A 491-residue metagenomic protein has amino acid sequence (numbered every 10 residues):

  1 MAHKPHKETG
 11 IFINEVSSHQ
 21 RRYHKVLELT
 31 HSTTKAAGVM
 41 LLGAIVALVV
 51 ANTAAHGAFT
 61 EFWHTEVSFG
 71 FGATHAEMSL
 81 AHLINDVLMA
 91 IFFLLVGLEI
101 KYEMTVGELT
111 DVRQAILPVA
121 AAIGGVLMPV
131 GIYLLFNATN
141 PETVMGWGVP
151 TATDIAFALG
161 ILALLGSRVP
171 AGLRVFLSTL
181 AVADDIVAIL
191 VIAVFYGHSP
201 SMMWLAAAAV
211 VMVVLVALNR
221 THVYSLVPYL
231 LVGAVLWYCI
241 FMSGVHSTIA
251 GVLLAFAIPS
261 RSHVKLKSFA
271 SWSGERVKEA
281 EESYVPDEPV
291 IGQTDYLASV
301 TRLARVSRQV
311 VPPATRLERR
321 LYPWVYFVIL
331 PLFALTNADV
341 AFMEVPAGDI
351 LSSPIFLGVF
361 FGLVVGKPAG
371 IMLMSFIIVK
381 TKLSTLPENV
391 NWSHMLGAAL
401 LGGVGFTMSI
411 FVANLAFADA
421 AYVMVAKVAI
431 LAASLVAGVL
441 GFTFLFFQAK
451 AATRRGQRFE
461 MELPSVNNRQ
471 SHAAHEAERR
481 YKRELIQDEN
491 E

Functional and structural regions predicted by a protein language model:
H3-S32, V49-N52, T65, N219 (+5 more regions): Predominantly late transmembrane helices and immediately cytosolic-facing juxtamembrane segments
Y23-L27, L95-T110, L159-P170, V213-Y224 (+4 more regions): C-terminal ends of transmembrane helices
V39-N52, F92-L98, M128-V130, V211-V216 (+5 more regions): Hydrophobic core segments of alpha-helical transmembrane domains in multi-pass membrane transport and ion-translocation
V50-F62, H75-I84, L95-D111, L127-G148: Transmembrane alpha-helix boundary signature
A73, E77-G107, W324-P346, F360 (+3 more regions): Hydrophobic transmembrane alpha-helices of secondary-active transporters and Na+-translocating membrane complexes
H82-F93, P141-A156, G197-V210, T248 (+1 more regions): Structural signature of hydrophobic alpha-helical transmembrane segments
E103-V130, S201-V210, M343-A369, W392 (+2 more regions): Entry/N-cap segments of selected transmembrane alpha helices and their immediately preceding amphipathic helices
L162-K278: Functional cores that coordinate and move charged inorganic groups
